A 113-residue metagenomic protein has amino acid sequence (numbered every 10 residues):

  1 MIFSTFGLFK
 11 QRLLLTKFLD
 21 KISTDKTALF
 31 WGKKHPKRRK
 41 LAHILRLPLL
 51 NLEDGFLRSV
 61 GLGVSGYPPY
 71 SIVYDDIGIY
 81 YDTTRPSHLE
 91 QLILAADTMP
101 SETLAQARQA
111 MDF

Functional and structural regions predicted by a protein language model:
M1-F113: Catalytic-core helical/loop segments in enzymes performing group transfer/polymerization on anionic/lipid-linked
